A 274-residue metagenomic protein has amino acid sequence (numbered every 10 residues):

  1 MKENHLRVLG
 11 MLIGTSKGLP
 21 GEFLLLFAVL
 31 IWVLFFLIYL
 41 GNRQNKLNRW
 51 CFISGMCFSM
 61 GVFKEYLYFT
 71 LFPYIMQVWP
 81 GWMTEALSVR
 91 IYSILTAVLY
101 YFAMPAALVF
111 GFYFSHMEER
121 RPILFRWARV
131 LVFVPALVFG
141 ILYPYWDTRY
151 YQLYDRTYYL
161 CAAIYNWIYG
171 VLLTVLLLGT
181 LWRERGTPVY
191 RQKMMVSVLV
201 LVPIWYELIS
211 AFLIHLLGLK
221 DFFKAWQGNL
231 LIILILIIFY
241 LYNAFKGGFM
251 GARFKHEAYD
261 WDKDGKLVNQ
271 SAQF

Functional and structural regions predicted by a protein language model:
M1-G18: Short, strongly hydrophobic alpha-helical membrane anchors
G14-W32, N45-F139, L160-Y169, F223-L234: Individual alpha-helical transmembrane segments in multi-pass integral membrane proteins
L37-G41, G140-Y143: Hydrophobic alpha-helical transmembrane segments
Y39-Q44, L108-P122, R149-Q152, L177-Q192 (+1 more regions): Cytoplasmic membrane-interface regions of multi-pass membrane proteins
L67-P80, G140-Y154, I209-K220: Juxtamembrane "helix-exit" motif on the non-cytosolic side of transmembrane helices
I141-G186, I232-L236: Generic multipass alpha-helical transmembrane bundles of integral membrane proteins
A163-N166, G179-D262: Interfacial "cap-and-anchor" motif at the non-cytosolic start of specific transmembrane alpha-helices
D260-F274: Cytosolic juxtamembrane regulatory segments of multi-pass membrane proteins
